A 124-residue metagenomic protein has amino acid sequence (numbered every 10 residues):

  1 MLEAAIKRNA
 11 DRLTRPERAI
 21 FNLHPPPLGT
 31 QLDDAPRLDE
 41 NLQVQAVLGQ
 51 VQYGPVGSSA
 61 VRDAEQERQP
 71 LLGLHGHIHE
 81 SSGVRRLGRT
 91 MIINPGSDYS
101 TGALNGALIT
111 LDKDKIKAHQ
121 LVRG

Functional and structural regions predicted by a protein language model:
L2-E17: Short amphipathic alpha-helices and their capping/turn segments at secondary-structure boundaries
I6-N9, S58-R62, I78-S81: A generic local structural motif
E17-Q69: Active-site-proximal segments of metal-dependent phosphoesterases and phosphodiesterases across multiple
I20, L72-L74, M91-I93: Hydrophobic/aromatic beta-strand patches that form the interior of the parallel beta-sheet core in alpha/beta enzyme
P26-L28, H77-E80, D98-Y99: Catalytic metal-binding/acid-base residues of hydrolase active sites
R62-R68, S81-G124: Binuclear metal-dependent phosphoesterase catalytic core
E65-Q66, G73-H77: Short, hydrophobic/π-rich interface segment
